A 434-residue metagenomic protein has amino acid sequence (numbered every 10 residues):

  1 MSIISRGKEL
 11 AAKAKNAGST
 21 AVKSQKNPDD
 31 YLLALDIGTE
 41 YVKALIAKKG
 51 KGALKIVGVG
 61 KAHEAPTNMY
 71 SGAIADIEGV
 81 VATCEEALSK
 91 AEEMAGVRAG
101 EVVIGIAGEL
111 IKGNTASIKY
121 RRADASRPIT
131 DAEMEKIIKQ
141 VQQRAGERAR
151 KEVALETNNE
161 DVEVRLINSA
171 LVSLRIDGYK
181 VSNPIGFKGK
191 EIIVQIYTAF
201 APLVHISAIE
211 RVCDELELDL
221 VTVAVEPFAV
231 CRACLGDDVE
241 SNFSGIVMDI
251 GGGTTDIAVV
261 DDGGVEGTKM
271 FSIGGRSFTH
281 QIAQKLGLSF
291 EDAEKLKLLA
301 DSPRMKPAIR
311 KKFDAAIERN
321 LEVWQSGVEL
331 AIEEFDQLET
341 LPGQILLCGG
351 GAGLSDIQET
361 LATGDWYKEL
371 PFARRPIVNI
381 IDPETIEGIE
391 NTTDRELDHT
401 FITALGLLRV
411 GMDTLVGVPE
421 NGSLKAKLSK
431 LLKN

Functional and structural regions predicted by a protein language model:
M1-Y41, L45-V102, I106-G245, E266 (+6 more regions): Nucleotide/phosphate-binding catalytic cleft detector across ATP-hydrolyzing and phosphate-transferring enzymes
E40, A107, T340-W366: Glycine-rich phosphate-binding loops at beta-strand->alpha-helix junctions
G72, I111-T115, L354-I357, G388-E390: Switch/connector loops and helix/strand junctions flanking conserved nucleotide-binding motifs in nucleotide-processing
G108-I111, A229, G274-G275, G351-G353 (+1 more regions): Conserved nucleotide-binding/hydrolysis micro-motifs of P-loop NTPases
R127-E135, T363-I402: Conserved phosphate-binding/catalytic loops in two-lobed NTP-binding clefts
F228-P303: Acidic, glycine-rich loop-and-beta core segments that form the ion-binding/anion-interacting portion of active sites
I250-G251, N320-I332: A general structural motif
G274, F278, G353, T400-G406: Catalytic-loop motifs flanking and including active-site residues across diverse enzymes
